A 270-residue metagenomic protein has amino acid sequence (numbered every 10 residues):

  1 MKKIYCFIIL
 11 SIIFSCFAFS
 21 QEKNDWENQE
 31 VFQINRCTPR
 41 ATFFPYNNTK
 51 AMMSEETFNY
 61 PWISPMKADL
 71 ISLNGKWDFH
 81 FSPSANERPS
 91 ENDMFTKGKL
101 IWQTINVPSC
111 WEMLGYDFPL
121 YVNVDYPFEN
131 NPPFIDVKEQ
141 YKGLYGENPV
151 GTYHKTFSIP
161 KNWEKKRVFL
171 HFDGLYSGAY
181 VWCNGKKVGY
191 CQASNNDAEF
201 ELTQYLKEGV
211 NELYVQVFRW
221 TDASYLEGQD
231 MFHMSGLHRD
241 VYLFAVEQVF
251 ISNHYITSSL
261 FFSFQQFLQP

Functional and structural regions predicted by a protein language model:
M1-K23: Bacterial Sec-dependent N-terminal signal peptides
Q21-I71: N-terminal pre-domain segments of enzymes
D25-C37, N59, I63-S64, H80-S82 (+4 more regions): Accessory beta-strand-rich segments of carbohydrate-active enzymes
A68-F81: Mature N-terminal segment immediately following signal peptide/propeptide cleavage in secreted/periplasmic
H80-S90, W111-Y116: Short, solvent-exposed loop/turn elements at domain surfaces
R88-P108: Short Gly/aromatic-enriched secondary-structure transition segments
C183, Q265-P270: Beta-strand-rich binding/interaction modules
F261-F262: Solenoidal tandem-repeat scaffolds enriched in leucines and small polar residues
